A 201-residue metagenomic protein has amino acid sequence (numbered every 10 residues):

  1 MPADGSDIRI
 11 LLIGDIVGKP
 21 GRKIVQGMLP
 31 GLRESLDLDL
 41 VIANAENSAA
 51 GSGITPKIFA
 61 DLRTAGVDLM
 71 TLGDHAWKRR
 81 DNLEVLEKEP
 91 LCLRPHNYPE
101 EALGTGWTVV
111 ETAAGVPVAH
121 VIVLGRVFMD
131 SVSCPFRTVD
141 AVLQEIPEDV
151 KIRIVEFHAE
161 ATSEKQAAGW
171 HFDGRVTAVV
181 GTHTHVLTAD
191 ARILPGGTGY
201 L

Functional and structural regions predicted by a protein language model:
M1-L201: Acidic, metal/ion-coordinating pockets
